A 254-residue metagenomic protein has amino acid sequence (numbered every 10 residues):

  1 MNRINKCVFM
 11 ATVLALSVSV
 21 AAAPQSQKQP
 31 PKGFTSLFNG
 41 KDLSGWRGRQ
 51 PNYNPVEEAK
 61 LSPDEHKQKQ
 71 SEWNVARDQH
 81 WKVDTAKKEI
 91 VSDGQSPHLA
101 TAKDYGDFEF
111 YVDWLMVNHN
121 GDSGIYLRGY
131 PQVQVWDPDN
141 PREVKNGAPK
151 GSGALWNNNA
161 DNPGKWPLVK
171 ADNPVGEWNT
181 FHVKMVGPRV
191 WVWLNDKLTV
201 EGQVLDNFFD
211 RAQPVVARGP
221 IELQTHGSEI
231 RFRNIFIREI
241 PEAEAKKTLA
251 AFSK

Functional and structural regions predicted by a protein language model:
M1-A11: Bacterial N-terminal signal peptides that target proteins for export
F9-S19: Bacterial N-terminal signal peptides
A22-K254: Carbohydrate-interacting regions of secretory-pathway proteins
